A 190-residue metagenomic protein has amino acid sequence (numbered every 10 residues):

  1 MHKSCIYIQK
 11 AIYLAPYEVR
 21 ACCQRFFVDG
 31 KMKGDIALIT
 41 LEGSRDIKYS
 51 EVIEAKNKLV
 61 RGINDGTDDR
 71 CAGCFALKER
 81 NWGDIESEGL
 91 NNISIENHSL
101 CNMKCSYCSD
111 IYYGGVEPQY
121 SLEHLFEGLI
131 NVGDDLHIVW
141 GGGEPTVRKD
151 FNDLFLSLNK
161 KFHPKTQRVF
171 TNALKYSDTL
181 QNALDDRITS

Functional and structural regions predicted by a protein language model:
M1-N81: Accessory C-terminal segments flanking Radical SAM cores
K3-I6, K10, V60-G66, K78 (+6 more regions): Extended interaction regions within the primary functional domain
A21-D29, G73, L77-E123: Canonical Radical SAM [4Fe-4S] cluster-binding loop centered on the CxxxCxxC motif and its immediate flanking residues
C23, C105, K149, S177-D178: Activation segment
D69, S99, M103, K149-N152: A structural signal for well-ordered alpha-helical segments within the folded catalytic domains of diverse enzymes
A72, S106, W140, D153-L156: A broad, structural surface signal
L90-L100, S109-S121, G133-R148, N159-S177 (+1 more regions): Core AdoMet radical
L125-G128, D150-L158, D178-L184: A short acidic, amphipathic alpha-helical/loop segment
